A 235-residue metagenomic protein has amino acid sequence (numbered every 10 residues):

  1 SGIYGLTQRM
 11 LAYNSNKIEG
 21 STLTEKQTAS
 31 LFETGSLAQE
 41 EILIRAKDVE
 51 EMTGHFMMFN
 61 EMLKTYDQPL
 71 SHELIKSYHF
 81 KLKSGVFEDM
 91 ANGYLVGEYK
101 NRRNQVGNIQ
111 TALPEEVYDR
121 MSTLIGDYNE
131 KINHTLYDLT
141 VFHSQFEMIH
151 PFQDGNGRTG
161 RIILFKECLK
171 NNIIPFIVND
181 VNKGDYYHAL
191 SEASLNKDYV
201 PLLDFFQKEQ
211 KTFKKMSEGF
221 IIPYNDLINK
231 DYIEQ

Functional and structural regions predicted by a protein language model:
S1-D154, R158-Q235: FIC/Doc superfamily catalytic core
